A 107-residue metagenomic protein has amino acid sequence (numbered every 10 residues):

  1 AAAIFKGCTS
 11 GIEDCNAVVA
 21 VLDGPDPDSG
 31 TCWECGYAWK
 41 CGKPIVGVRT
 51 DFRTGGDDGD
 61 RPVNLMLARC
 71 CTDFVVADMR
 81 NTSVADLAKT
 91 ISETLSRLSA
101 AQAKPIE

Functional and structural regions predicted by a protein language model:
A1-E107: Conserved catalytic or regulatory cores that recognize and/or transform ribose-phosphate-containing ligands
